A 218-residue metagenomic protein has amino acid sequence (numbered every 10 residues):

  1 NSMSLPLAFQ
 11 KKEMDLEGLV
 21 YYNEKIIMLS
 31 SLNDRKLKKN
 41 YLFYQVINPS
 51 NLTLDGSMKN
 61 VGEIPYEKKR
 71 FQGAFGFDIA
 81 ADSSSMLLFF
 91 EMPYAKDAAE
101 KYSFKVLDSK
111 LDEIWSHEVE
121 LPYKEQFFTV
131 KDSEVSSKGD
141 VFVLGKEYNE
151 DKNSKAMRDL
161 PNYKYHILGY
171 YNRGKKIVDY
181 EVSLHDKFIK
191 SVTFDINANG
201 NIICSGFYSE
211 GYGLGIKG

Functional and structural regions predicted by a protein language model:
S2-K38, D55-G73, H117-D140, L144 (+1 more regions): Blade-loop segments of beta-propeller domains
Y21-Y22, I79-D82, V135-S137, I196-N197: Blade-terminus and WD-like Trp-Asp/Gly-His loop motifs, strongest in beta-propeller folds
E24-M28, D82-L88, G139-V143, G200-C204: Entry beta-strands of beta-propeller and related beta-repeat scaffolds
N33-N40, S84-E100, K146-N162, F207-K217: Short, conserved, GDST-rich strand-edge loop motifs in beta-rich repeat architectures
K39-F77, K101-Y102, E120, K187-N199 (+1 more regions): Asp-box/WD-like beta-propeller blade repeats and closely related beta-sheet repeat scaffolds
Y41-N51, K101-E113, M157-K175, I216-G218: Beta-propeller blade signature
D78-Y102, V106-I114, E120-K124, F128: A conserved hydrophobic secondary-structure block that centers on an alpha-helix together with its immediately flanking
K164-G218: Long, internal scaffold/assembly segments composed of regular secondary structure
